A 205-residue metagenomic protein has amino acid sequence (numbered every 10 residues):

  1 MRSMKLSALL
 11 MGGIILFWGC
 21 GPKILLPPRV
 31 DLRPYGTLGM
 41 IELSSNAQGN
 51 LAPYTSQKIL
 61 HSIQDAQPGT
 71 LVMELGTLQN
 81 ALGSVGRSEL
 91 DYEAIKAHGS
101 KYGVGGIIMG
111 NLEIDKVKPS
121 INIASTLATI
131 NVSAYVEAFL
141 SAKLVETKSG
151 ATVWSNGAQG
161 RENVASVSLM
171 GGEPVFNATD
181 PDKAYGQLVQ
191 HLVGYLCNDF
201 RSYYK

Functional and structural regions predicted by a protein language model:
M1-C20: Sec-dependent bacterial lipoprotein signal peptides
G12-I15, V30, G99: Structural motif
C20-G36, K101-Y102, I114-V117, V132-K205: C-terminal/domain-edge helix-coil "capping" segments
T37, I41-K116, V145-T147, A151-S155 (+2 more regions): N-terminal segment of the mature soluble domain
D91-Y92, L127, A178: Short alpha-helix boundary/capping motifs
I95-A97, S125-N131: Short, P/G- and charge-enriched loop/turn segments at secondary-structure junctions
I121-T126, L169: Outer-membrane beta-barrel translocator domains and adjoining extracellular loop/strand segments of Gram-negative
